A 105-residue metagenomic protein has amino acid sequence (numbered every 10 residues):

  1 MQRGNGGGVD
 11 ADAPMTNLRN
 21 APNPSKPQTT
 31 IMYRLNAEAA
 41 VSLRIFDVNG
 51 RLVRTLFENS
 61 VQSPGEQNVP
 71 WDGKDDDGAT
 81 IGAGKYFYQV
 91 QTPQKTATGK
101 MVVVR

Functional and structural regions predicted by a protein language model:
M1-G8, I31, A79-R105: C-terminal tail/sorting-segment detector
Q2-F46, T55-E58, W71: Glycine-centered coil/turn sites that cap beta-strands in beta-rich domains
S25-P27, A37-S42, G65, T80-G82 (+1 more regions): Short loop/turn segments at connectors of secondary-structure elements within structured domains
F57-P93: Short, surface-exposed loop/turn motifs with a glycine/proline- and acidic-biased composition
